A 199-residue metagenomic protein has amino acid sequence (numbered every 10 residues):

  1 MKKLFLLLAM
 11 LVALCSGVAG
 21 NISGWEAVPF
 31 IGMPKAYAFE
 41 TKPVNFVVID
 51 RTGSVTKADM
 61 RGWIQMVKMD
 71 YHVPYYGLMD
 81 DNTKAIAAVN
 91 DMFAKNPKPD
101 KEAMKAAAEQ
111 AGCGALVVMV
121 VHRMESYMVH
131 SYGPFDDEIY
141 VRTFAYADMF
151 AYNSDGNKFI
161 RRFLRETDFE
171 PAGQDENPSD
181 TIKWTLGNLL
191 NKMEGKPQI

Functional and structural regions predicted by a protein language model:
L4-A13: Sec-dependent N-terminal signal peptides
A13-L14, S131: Single-residue recognition of alpha-helix boundary sites
L14-G20: Hydrophobic alpha-helical membrane-insertion segments, chiefly the h-region of N-terminal signal peptides
G20-V44, Q110-A111, R123-S126, D137-I199: C-terminal/domain-edge helix-coil "capping" segments
F39-H122, G156-R162, L189-K196: N-terminal segment of the mature soluble domain
K105, G133-I139: Short, P/G- and charge-enriched loop/turn segments at secondary-structure junctions
S126-Y132: Extracytoplasmic/secreted cell-surface and envelope-processing proteins
